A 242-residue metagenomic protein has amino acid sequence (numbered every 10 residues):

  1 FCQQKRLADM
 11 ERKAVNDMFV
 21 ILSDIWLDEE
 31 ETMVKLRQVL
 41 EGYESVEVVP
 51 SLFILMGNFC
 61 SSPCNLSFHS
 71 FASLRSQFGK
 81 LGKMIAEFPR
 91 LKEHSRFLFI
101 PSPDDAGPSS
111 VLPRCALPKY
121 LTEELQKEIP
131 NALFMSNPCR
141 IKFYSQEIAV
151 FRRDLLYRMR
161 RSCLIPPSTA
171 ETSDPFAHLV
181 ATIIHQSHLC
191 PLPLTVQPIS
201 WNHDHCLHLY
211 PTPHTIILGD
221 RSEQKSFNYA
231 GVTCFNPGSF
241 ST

Functional and structural regions predicted by a protein language model:
F1-T242: Extended recognition/assembly regions associated with phosphoester-bond processing machinery
